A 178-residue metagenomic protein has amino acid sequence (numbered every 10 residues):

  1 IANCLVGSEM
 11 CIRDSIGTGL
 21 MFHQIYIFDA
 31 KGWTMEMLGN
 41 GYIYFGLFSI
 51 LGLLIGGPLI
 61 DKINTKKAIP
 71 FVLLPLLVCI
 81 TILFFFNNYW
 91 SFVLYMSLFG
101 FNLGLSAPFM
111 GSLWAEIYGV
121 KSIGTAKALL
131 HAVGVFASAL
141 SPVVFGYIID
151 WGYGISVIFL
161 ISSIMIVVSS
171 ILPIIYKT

Functional and structural regions predicted by a protein language model:
I1-G7, C11: Single conserved hydrophobic/aromatic residue that forms the stacking wall/gate of nucleotide- or nucleobase-binding
F22-E36: Short amphipathic helix-loop junctions that connect adjacent transmembrane helices in Major Facilitator Superfamily/SLC
L53-N64, I149-D150: Helix-to-loop junctions at the C-terminal end of transmembrane segments in multipass secondary transporters
K67-T81: Structural signature of the two symmetry-related core transmembrane helices
W90-L98: Paired small-residue
L105-Y118: Intracellular juxtamembrane helix-capping segments at the cytosolic ends of symmetry-related transmembrane helices
V120-G152: A late C-terminal transmembrane helix in Major Facilitator Superfamily
L160-T178: Multi-pass alpha-helical transporter architecture, strongest for 12-TM Major Facilitator/SLC carriers used
